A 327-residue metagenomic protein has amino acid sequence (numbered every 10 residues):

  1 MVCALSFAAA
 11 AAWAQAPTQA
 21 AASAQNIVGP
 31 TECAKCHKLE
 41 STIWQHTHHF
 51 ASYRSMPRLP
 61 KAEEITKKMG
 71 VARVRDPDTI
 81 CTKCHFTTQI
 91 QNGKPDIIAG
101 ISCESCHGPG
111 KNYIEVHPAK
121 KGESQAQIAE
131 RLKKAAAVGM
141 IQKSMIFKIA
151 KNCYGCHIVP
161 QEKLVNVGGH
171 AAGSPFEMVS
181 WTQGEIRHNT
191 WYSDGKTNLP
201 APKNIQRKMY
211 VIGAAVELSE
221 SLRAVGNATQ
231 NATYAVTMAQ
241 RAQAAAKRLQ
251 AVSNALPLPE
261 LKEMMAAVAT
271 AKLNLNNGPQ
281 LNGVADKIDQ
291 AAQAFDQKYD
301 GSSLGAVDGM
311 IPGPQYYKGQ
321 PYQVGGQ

Functional and structural regions predicted by a protein language model:
M1-A9: Bacterial N-terminal signal peptides
A11-A16, A20-A22: Boundary at the C-terminal end of the N-terminal hydrophobic targeting segment
Q19-A21, L39-V71, I90-I101, G110-G326: Primarily the internal scaffold of c-type cytochrome electron-transfer domains, especially repeated/multiheme c-type
A21-K35: Local sequence-structure signature of Cys/Sec-based thiol-disulfide redox active-site neighborhoods
P30-T31, V74, D78, G100 (+1 more regions): Residues immediately within or flanking Cys/His clusters that coordinate Zn2+ in small zinc-binding modules
A34, T82, E104, Y154: Cys/His/Pro-rich metal-binding microdomains
M69-T88: Long, well-ordered hydrophobic secondary-structure segments characteristic of membrane-embedded and membrane-proximal
H85, H107, H157: Helix-to-catalytic-loop junction in kinase catalytic cores
